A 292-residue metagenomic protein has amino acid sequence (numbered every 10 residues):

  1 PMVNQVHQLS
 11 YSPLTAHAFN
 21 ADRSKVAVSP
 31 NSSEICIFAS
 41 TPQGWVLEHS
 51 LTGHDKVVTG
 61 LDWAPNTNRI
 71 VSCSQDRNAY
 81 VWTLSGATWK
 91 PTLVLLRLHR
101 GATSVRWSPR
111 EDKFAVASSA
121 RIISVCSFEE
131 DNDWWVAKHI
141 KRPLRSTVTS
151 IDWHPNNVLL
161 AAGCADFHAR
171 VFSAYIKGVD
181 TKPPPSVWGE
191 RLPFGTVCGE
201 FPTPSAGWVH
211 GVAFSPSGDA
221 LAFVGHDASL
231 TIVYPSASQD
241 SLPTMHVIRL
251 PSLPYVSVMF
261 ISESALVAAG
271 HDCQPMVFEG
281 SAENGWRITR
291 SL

Functional and structural regions predicted by a protein language model:
P1-C36, P183-V197, L292: Intrinsically disordered, low-complexity acidic/Ser/Thr/Pro-rich linker and tail segments in large eukaryotic scaffolds
N4-L9, L47-G53, C73, P91-R97 (+5 more regions): Short C-terminal beta-strands that terminate individual repeats in beta-propeller domains, predominantly WD40 blades
Y11-F19, K56-W63, H99-W107, R145-W153 (+2 more regions): Canonical WD40 repeat/beta-propeller blade segments in eukaryotic WD-repeat proteins
R23-A27, T67-V71, Y80-V81, P91 (+5 more regions): Structural hallmark of WD40 beta-propellers
S29-S32, C73-D76, A117-A120, G163-D166 (+2 more regions): Conserved strand-to-loop turn within each blade of WD40 beta-propeller repeats
I35-S40, A79-L84, I123-F128, A169-A174 (+2 more regions): WD40-repeat beta-propellers
L95-P185, F194, G211: Solenoidal tandem-repeat scaffolds enriched in leucines and small polar residues
T147, K177-E200, P243-L292: Terminal intrinsically disordered, low-complexity extensions flanking WD-repeat/beta-propeller proteins
